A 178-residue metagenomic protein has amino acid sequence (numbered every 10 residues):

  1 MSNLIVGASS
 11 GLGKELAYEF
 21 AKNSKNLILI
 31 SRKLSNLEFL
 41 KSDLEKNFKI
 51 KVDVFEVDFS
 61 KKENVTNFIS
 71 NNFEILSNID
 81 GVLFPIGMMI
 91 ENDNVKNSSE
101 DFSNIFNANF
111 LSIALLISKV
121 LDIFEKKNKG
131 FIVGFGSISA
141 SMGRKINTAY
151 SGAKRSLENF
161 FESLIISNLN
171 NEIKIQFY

Functional and structural regions predicted by a protein language model:
S9-G11: Conserved glycine-rich cofactor-binding loop
K25-F39: Conserved glycine-rich Rossmann-like NAD(P)H-binding loop of the short-chain dehydrogenase/reductase
K46-E63: Rossmann-fold cofactor-recognition segment
D93-F106: Substrate-binding pocket helix/loop in short-chain dehydrogenase/reductase
I117, A153-K154: Active-site helix of classical SDR
S137: Residue(s) in the substrate-gating loop at a strand-loop-helix junction that position the organic substrate next
M142-T148: Active-site loop immediately N-terminal to the catalytic Tyr-X3-Lys motif of short-chain dehydrogenase/reductase
